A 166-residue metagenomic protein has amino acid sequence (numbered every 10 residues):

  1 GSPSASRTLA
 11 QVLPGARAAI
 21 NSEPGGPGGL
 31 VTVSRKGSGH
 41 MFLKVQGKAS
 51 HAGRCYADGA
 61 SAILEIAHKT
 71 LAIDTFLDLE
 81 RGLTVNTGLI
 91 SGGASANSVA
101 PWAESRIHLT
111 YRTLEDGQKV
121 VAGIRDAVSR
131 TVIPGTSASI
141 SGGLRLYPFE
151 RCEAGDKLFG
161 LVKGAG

Functional and structural regions predicted by a protein language model:
G1-K36: Acidic/histidine-rich catalytic neighborhood of metal-dependent amide-processing enzymes
P24-G25, V33, H40-G166: Metal-dependent amide/peptide-bond hydrolase catalytic core, centered on the "pita-bread" metallohydrolase fold
